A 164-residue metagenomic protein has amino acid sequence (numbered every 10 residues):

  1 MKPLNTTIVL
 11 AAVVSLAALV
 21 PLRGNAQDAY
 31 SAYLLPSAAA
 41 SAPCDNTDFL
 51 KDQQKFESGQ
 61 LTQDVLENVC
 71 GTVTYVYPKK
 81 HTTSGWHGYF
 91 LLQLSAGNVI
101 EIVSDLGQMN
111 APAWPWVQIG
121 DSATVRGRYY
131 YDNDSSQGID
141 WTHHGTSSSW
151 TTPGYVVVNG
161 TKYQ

Functional and structural regions predicted by a protein language model:
M1-V9: Bacterial N-terminal signal peptides that target proteins for export
L10-A18: Bacterial N-terminal signal peptides
A26-Q164: OB-fold and OB-like single-stranded nucleic-acid-recognition modules and their adjacent interaction interfaces
